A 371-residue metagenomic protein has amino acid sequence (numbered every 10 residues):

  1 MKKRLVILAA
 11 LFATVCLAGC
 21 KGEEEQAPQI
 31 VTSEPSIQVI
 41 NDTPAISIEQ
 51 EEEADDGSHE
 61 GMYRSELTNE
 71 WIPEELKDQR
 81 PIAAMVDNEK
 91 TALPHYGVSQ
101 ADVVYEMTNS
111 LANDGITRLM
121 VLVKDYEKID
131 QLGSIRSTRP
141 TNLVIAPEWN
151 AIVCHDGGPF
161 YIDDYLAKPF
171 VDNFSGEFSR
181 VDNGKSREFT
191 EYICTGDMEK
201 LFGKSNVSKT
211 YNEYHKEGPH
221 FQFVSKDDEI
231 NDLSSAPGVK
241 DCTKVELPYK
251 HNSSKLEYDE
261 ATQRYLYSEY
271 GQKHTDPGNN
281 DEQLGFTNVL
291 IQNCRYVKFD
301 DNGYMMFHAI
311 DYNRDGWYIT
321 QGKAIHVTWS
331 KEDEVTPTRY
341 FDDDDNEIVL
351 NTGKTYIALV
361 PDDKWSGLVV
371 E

Functional and structural regions predicted by a protein language model:
M1-L5: Positively charged n-region of N-terminal signal peptides that target proteins for export
F12-A13: Repetitive helical segments and hydrophobic/amphipathic motifs
C16-G19: C-terminal motif of bacterial Sec signal peptides marking the signal peptidase cleavage site
K21-E23: Bacterial signal peptide processing site
E25-I40, P44-Y105, A112-E371: A surface/extracellular/periplasmic glyco- and lipid-processing/surface-interacting theme
